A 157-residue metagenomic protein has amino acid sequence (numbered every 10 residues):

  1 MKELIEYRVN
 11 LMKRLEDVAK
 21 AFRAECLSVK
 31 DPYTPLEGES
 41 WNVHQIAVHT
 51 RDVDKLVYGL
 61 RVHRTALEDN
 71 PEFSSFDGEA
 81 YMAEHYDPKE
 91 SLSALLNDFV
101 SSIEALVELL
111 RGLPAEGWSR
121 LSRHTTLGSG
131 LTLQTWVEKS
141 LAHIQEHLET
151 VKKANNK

Functional and structural regions predicted by a protein language model:
M1-N10, L56-F99, K157: Short, helix-capping/interhelical loops that line the mouth of catalytic, cofactor-, or ligand-binding pockets
E3-D31, V53-R64, K139-A142: Alpha-helical bundle segments that constitute or directly flank the non-heme di-iron/ferroxidase center
I5-E16, S40, H44, K89-L96 (+1 more regions): Amphipathic, non-membrane alpha-helical segments in soluble helical-bundle scaffolds
R8, A19-A24, P35-E39, E79-E84 (+1 more regions): Short amphipathic alpha-helical segments, especially helix-boundary/capping motifs
M12, V107-L110, E138, Q145: Generic N-terminal initiation segments characterized by hydrophobic and/or small/turn-forming residues
R14, V18, R23-L27, Y81-S119: Acidic/histidine-rich alpha-helical segments that form the ligand environment of transition-metal centers
P32-G78, S122-K157: Short, contiguous alpha-helical
